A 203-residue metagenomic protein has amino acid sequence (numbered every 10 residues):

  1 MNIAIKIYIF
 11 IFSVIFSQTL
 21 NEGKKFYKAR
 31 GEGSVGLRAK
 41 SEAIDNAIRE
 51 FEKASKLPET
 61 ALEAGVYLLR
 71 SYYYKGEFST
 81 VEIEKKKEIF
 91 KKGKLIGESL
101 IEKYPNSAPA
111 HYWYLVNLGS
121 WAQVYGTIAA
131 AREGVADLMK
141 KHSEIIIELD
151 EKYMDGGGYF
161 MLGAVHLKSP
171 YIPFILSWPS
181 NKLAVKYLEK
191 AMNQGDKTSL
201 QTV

Functional and structural regions predicted by a protein language model:
N2-F10: Sec-dependent signal peptide recognition, specifically the positively charged N-region followed immediately by
I9-S17: Hydrophobic h-region of N-terminal signal peptides that target proteins for export in Gram-negative bacteria
Q18-F26: Cleaved targeting-peptide boundary
K25-R49, R70-N106, Y112-I145, G157-A191: Short coil/linker segments at helix-helix boundaries
N46, E52-E63, S71: Glycine- and aromatic-enriched membrane insertion/assembly motifs of diderm outer-membrane and organelle channel
E59, P105-N106, E151-Y153, N193-K197: Short coil turns that delineate tetratricopeptide repeat
A64, A110, D155-G158, S199-T202: TPR alpha-solenoid repeat register
A184-V185, D196, T202: Alpha-helical protein-protein interaction modules
